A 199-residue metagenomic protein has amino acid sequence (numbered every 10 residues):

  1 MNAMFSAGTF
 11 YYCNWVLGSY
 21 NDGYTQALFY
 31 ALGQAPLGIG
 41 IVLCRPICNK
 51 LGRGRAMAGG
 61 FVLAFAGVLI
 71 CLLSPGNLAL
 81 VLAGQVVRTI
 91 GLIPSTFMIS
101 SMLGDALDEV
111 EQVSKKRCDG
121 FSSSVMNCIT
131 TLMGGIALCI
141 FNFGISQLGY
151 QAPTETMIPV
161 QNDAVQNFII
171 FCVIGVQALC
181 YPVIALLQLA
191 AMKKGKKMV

Functional and structural regions predicted by a protein language model:
M1-V199: Membrane-embedded alpha-helical bundles of multi-pass transporters/translocases, especially carrier/permease families
